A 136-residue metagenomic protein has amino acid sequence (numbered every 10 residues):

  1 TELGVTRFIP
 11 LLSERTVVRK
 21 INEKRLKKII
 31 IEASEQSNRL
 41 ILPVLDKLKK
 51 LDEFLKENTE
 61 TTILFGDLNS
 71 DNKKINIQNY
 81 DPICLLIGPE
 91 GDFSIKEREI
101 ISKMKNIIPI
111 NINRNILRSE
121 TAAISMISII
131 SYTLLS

Functional and structural regions predicted by a protein language model:
T1-T62: RNA substrate-binding interface of SAM-dependent RNA methyltransferases
E2, E32-E35, E90, E97 (+1 more regions): Acidic-residue sensor for enzyme active/binding pockets
L3, K28-I29, I83-C84, K105-N106 (+1 more regions): Short, low-complexity, polar/charged sequence segments that are solvent-exposed and flexible
V18, P89, R114: Conserved short-loop catalytic and cofactor-binding motifs
K50, D71-K73, L117: Short acidic loop-to-helix transition motifs that present clustered carboxylates
I63-I100, N106-I110: Active-site/ligand-binding-proximal alpha/beta "capping" segment
I95-S136: Structured adenosyl-cofactor binding patch, chiefly the S-adenosyl-L-methionine
